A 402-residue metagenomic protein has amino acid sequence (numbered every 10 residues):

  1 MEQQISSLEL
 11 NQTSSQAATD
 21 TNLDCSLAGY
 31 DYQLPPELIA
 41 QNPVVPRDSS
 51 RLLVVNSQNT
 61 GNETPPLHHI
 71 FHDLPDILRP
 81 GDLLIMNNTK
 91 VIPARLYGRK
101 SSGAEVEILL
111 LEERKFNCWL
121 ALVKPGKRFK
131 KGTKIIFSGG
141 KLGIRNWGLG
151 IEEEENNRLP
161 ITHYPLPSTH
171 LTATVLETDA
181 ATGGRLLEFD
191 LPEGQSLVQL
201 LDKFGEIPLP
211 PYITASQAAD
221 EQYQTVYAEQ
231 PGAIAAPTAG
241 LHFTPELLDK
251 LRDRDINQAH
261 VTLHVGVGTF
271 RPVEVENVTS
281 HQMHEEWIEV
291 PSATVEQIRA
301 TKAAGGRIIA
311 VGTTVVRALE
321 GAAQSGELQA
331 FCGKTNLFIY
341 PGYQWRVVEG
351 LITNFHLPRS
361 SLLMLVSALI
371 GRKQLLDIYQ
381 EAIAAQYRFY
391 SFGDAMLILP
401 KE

Functional and structural regions predicted by a protein language model:
E2-G140, P167-E402: Surface-exposed, charge/polar-rich loops and edge strands
K141-E153, N157-S168: Arg/Gly-rich low-complexity intrinsically disordered repeat tracts
